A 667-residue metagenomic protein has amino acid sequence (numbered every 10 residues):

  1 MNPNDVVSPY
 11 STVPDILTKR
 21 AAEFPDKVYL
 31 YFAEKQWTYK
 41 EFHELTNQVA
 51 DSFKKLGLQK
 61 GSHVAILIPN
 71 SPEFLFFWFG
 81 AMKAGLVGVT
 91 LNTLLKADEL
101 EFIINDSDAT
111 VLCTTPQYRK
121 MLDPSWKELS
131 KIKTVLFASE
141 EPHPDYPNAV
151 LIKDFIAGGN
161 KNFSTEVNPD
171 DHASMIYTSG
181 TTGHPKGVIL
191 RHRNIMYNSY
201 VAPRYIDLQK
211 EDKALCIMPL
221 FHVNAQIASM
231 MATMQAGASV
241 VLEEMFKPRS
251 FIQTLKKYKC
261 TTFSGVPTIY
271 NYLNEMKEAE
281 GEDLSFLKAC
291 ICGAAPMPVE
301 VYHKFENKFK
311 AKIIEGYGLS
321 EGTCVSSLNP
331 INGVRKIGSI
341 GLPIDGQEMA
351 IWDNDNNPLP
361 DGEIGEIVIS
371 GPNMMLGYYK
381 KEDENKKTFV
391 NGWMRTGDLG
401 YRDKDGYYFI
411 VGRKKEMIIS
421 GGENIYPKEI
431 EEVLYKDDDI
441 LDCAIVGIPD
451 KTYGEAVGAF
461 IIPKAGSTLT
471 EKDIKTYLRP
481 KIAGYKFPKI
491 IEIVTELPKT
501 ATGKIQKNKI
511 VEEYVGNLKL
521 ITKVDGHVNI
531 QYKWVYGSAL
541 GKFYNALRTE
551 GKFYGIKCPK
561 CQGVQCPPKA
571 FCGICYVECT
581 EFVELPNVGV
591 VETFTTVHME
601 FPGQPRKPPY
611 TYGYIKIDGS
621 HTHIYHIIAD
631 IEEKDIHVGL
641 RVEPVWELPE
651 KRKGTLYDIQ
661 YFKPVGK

Functional and structural regions predicted by a protein language model:
D5-P9, T18, D26-S71, L75-F79 (+2 more regions): Conserved AMP-binding/adenylate-forming core of the ANL superfamily
P25-D26, G158-Y177, H184, D207-K213: Conserved pre-ATP/AMP-binding loop-to-beta segment of ANL
T38-K40, A173-Y197: Conserved AMP-binding A3 loop
D51, K55-L56, K83-D154, A465-S467: Structural core segment of the AMP-binding/adenylate-forming
L95-E101, L112-T114, K256, F263 (+7 more regions): AMP-binding/adenylate-forming catalytic core of the ANL superfamily
M196-K213, F221-T262, E275-K277: Conserved AMP-binding/adenylation subdomain of ANL enzymes
K257-G265, N274-R335, E348: Gly/Ser/Thr-rich phosphate-binding loop
L342-G346, N357-T388, E423-I425, L518: Conserved ATP/PPi-binding loop(s) of AMP-dependent carboxylate-activating enzymes
